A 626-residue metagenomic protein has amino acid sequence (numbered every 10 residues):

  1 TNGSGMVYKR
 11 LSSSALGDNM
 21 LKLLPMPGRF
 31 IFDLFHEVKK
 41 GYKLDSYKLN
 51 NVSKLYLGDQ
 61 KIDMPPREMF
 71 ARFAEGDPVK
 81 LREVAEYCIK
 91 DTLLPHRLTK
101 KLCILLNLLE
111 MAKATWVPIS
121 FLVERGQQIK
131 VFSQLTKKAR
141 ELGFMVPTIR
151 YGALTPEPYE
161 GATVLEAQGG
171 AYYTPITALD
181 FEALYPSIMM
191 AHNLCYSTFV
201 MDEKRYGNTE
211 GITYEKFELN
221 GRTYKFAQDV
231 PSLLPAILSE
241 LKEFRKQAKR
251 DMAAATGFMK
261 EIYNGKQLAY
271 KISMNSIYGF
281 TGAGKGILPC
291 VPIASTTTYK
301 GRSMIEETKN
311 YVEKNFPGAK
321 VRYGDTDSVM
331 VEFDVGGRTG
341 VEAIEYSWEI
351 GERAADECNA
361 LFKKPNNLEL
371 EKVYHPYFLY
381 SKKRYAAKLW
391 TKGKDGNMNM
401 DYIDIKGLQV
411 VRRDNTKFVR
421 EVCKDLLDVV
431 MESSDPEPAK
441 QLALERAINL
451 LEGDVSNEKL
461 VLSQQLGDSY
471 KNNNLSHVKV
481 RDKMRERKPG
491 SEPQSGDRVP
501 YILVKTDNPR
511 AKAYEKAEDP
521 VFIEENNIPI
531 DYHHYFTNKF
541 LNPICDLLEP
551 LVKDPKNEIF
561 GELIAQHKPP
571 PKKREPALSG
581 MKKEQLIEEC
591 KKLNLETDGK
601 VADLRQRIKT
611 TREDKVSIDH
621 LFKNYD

Functional and structural regions predicted by a protein language model:
N2-T92: Active-site-proximal helix-loop-helix substrate-binding element of RNase H-like nuclease domains
M6-D18, L122, E369-K383: Short, conserved secondary-structure transition motifs
G17-L21, M145, Y151-G284, K383-V411 (+1 more regions): Catalytic nucleotidyl-transfer cores of nucleotide-processing enzymes
P25, K39-K43, A85-C88, L122-R125 (+14 more regions): Hydrophobic alpha-helical scaffolding
F73-N193, M259-S303, E307-N310, Y323 (+2 more regions): Common nucleic-acid-contacting/processivity interface regions adjacent to the catalytic cores of nucleic-acid enzymes
K320-D325, L370, D598-G599: Short beta-strand
V329-G351: Catalytic palm subdomain of template-directed nucleic-acid polymerases, centered on the conserved carboxylate motif
G351-G580, E584, E588-K592, E596 (+3 more regions): C-terminal, non-catalytic extensions of nucleic-acid polymerases
